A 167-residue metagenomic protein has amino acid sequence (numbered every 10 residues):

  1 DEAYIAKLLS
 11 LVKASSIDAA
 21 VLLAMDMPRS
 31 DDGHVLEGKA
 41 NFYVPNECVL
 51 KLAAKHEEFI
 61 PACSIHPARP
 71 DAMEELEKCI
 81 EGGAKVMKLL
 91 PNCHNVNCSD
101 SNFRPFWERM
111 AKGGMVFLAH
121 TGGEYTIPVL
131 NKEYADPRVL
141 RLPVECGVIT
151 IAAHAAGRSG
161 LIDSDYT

Functional and structural regions predicted by a protein language model:
D1-T167: Helix-coil boundary/capping segments in enzymes
